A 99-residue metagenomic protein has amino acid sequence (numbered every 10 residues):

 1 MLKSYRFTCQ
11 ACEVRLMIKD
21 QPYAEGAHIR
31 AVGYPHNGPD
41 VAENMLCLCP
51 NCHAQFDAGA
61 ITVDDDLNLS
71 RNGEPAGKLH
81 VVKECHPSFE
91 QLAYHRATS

Functional and structural regions predicted by a protein language model:
K3, V14-S99: A detector for short metal-coordination/catalytic motifs
A11: Acidic/histidine-rich
